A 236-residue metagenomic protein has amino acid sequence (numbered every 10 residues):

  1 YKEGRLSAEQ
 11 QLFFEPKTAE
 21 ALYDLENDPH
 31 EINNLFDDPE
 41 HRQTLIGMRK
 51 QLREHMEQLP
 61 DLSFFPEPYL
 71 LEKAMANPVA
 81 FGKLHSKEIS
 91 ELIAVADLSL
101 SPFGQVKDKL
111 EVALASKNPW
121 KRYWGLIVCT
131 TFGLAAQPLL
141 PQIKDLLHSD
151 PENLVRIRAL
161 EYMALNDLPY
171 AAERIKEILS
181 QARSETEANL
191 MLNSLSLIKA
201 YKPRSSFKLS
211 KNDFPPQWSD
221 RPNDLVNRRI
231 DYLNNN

Functional and structural regions predicted by a protein language model:
Y1: Glycine-rich, aromatic-lined ligand/substrate-binding cores of catalytic and carbohydrate-binding domains
G4-A19, L35-D145, D150-N236: Long, internal low-complexity/basic segments
D28: Intrinsically disordered, low-complexity polar regions and short flexible loop motifs
